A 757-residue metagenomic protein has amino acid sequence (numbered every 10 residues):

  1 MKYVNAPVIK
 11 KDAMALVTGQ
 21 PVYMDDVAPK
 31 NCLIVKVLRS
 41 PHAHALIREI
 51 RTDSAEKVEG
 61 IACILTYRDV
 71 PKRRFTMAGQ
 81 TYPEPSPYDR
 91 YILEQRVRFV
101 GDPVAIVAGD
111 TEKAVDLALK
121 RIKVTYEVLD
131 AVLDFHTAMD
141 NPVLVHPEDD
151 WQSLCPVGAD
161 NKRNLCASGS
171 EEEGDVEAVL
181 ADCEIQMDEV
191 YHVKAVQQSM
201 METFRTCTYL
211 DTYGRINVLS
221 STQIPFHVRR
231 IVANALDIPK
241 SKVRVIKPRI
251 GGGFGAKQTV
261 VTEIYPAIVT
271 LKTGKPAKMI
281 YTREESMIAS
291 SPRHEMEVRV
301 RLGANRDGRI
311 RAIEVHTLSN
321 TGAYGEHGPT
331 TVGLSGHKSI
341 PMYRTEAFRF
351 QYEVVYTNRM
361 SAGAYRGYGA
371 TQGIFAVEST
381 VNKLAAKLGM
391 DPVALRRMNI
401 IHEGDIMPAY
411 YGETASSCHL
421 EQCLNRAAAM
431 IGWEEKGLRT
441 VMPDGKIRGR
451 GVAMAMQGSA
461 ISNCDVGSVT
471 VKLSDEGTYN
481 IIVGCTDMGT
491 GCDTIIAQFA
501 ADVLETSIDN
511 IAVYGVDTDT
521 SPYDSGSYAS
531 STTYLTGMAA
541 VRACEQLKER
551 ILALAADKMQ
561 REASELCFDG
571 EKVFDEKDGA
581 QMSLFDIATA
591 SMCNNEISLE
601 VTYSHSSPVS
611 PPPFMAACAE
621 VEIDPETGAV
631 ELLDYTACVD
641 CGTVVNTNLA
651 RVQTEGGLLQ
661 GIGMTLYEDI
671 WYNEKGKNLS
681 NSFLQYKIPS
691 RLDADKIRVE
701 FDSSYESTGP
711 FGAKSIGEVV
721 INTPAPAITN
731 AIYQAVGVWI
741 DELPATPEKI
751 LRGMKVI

Functional and structural regions predicted by a protein language model:
M1-G158, L599: Flexible, low-hydrophobicity surface segments
A6, D12-A15, Y82-P83, P87 (+6 more regions): Glycine-rich loop/linker segments at domain edges
V35, I216-S220, T478-V483, L632-D634: Short, aliphatic-rich beta-strand segments
Y67-R68, D237-K242, L271-A277, R306 (+2 more regions): C-terminal catalytic domains of large/alpha subunits in multi-subunit enzymes
R74-G79, A118-R121, S220, R229-I231 (+13 more regions): Short acidic, glycine/serine/threonine-rich loops at helix termini
Q95-R96, P239-S241, I246-K247, L271-T282 (+1 more regions): Conserved catalytic cysteine-centered active-site region of acyl-thioester-dependent Claisen-condensing enzymes
V145-L236, I400-T478, L679-E700: Helix-loop-helix junctions that connect adjacent transmembrane helices in secondary transporters/permeases, recognized
R230, G251-G274, K278-I280, C492-A500: Thiamine diphosphate
